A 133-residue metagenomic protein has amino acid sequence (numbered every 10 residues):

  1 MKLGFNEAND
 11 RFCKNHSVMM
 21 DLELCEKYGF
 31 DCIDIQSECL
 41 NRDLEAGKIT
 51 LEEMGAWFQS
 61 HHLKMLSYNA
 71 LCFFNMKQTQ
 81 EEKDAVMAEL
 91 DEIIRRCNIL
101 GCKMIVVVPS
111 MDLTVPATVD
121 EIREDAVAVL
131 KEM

Functional and structural regions predicted by a protein language model:
M1-S17: Boundary/entry segment of secreted carbohydrate-active catalytic domains
L3, E23-F30: A short, Lys/Arg-enriched amphipathic alpha-helix followed by its capping loop at the start of a domain
L3-A8, I33-I35, M65-A70, I105-V107: Hydrophobic faces of well-ordered beta-strands that scaffold small-molecule active sites in alpha/beta enzyme cores
A8-R11, L40, Q80-E82: Acidic/histidine-rich helix-loop elements that form or flank divalent-metal/phosphate-binding sites at the catalytic
H16-M19, E23, Q59-S60, M76-M133: Active-site acidic/histidine proton-transfer and metal-coordination neighborhood in alpha/beta enzyme cores
G29-D31, K64, G101: Short loop/turn motifs at secondary-structure junctions
D34-Q59, P109-A117: Glycine-rich, proline-tolerant flexible connector loops at the mouths of alpha/beta enzymes
K48-L71, D125-M133: Alpha-helix-loop-beta-strand connector modules within alpha/beta enzyme cores
